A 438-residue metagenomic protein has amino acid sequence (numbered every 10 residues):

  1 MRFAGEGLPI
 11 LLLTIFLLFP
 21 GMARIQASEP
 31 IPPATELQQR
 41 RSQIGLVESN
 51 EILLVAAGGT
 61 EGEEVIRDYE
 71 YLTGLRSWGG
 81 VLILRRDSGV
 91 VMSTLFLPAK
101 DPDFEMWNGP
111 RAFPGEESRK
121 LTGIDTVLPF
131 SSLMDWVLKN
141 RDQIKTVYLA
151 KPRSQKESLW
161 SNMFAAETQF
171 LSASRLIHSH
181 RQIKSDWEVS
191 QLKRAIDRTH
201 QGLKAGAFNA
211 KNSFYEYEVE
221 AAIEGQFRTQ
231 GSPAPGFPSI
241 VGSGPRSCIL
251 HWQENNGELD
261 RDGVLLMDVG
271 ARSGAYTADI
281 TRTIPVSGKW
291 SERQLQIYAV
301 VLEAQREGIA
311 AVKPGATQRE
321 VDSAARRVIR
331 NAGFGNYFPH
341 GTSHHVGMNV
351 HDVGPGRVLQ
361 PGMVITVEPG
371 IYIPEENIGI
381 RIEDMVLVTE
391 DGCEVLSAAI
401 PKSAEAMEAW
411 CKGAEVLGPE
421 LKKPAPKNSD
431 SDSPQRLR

Functional and structural regions predicted by a protein language model:
M1, T14-L17, T94: Short non-domain terminal segments
M1-L11: Positively charged n-region of N-terminal signal peptides that target proteins for export
F3, A23-R438: Active-site neighborhoods and metal-handling regions in enzymes and metal-associated proteins
P9-G21: Bacterial N-terminal signal peptides
